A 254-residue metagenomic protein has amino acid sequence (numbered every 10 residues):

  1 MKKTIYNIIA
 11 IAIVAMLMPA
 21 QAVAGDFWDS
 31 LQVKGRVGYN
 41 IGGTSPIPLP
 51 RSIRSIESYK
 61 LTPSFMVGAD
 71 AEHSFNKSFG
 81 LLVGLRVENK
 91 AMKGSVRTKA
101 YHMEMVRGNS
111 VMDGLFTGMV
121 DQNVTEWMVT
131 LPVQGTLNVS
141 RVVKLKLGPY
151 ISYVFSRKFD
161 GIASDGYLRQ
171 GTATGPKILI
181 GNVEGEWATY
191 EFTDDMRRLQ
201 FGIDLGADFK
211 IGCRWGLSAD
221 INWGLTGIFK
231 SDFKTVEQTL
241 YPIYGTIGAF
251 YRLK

Functional and structural regions predicted by a protein language model:
W28, S74-N76, S140, G212-R214 (+1 more regions): Outer-membrane beta-barrel channels and translocator barrels
L31-V33, P63-A69, W127-V133, F201-L205 (+1 more regions): Hydrophobic, lipid-facing positions within transmembrane beta-strands of outer-membrane proteins
G35-V37, V83-L85, V133, L147 (+3 more regions): Membrane-embedded beta-strand positions of outer-membrane beta-barrel proteins
V37-G43, V87-A91, I151-F155, I221-G227 (+1 more regions): Transmembrane beta-strands of outer-membrane beta-barrel pores
G43-T62, K90-E126, V154-Q200, D204 (+1 more regions): Extracellular/periplasm-exposed beta-strand and loop segments of Gram-negative cell-envelope proteins, dominated by
D70-E72, Q134-T136, D208-K210, F250-R252: Transmembrane beta-barrel domains of outer membrane proteins
S78-L81, V142-L145, C213-A219: Repeated loop/turn-to-beta-strand initiation elements of outer-membrane beta-barrel proteins
F209-C213, Y241-K254: Outer-membrane beta-barrel "beta-signal"
